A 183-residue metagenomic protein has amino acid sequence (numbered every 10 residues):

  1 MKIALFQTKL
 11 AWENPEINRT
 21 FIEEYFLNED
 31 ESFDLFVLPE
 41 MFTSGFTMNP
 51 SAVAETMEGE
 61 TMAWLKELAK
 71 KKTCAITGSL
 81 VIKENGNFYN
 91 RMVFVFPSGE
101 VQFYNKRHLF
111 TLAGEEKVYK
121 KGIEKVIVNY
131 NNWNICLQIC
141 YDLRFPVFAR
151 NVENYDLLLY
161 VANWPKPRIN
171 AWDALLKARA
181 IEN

Functional and structural regions predicted by a protein language model:
M1-L5: Extreme N-terminal starter segment of soluble prokaryotic enzymes
F6, G45, T77, L158-A162: Short beta-strands and strand-loop turn motifs
Q7-E13: Short polar catalytic/cofactor-binding loops
P15-E16, E23-P97, Q102, K166-E182: Cys-nucleophile CN-hydrolase/nitrilase-fold catalytic domain and related Cys-dependent amidase chemistry that acts on
I17-L27, L143-R150: Short, acidic/polar
E29, N154-D156: His/acidic metal-ligating clusters that form di-metal
D34-L35, I135, L157: Structural motif
E55, K83-E153, V161, K166-A174 (+2 more regions): Active-site catalytic loop in hydrolytic enzyme cores
